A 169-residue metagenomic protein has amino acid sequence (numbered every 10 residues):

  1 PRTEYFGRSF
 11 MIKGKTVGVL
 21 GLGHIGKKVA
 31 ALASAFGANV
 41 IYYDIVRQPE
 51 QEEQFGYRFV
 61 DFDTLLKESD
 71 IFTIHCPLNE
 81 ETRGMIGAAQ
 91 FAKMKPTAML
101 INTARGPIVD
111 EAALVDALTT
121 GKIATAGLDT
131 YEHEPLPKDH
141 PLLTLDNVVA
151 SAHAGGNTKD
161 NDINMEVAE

Functional and structural regions predicted by a protein language model:
P1-T16, A31: Phosphate-binding beta-alpha-beta segment of Rossmann-like dinucleotide-binding domains, i.e., the NAD(P)
R8, E132-E169: C-terminal helix-to-coil terminal segments
L22-G23: Glycine-rich Rossmann-fold phosphate-binding loop(s) that bind the pyrophosphate of adenine dinucleotide cofactors
G26-K27: N-terminal Rossmann-fold NAD(P) dinucleotide-binding loop
A30, S34, L118-T119: Gly/Ala-rich phosphate-binding loop of Rossmann-like dinucleotide-binding domains, activating on the conserved
A38-N39: Residues at the starts of beta-strands that form the adenosine-phosphate
V46-P141: Rossmann-like adenosine-cofactor binding region
